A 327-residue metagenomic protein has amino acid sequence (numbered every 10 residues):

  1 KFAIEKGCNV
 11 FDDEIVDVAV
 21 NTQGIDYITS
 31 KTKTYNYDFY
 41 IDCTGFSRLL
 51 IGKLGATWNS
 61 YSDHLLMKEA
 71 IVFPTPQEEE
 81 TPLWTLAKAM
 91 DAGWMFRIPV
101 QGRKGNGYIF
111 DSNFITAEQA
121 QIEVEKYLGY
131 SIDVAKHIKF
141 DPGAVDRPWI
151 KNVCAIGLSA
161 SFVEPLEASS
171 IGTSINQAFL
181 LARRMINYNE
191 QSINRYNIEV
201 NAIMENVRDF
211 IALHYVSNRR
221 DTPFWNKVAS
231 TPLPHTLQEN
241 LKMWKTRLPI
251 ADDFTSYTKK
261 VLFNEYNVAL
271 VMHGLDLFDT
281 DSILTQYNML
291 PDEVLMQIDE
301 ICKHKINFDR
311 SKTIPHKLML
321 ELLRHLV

Functional and structural regions predicted by a protein language model:
F2-L128: Predominantly flavin-linked oxidoreductase catalytic cores and closely associated redox partners
N21, F140, N264: Residue-level signal for threonine
Y40, W58, W94, W149 (+1 more regions): Tryptophan-centered motif/residue detector
G55-A56, G129, G157, N307: Glycine-centered secondary-structure boundary/capping sites
Q101, F110-R220: FAD/FMN-dependent oxidoreductases across multiple families
R183, N187-V327: Long, low-complexity C-terminal extensions of enzymes
